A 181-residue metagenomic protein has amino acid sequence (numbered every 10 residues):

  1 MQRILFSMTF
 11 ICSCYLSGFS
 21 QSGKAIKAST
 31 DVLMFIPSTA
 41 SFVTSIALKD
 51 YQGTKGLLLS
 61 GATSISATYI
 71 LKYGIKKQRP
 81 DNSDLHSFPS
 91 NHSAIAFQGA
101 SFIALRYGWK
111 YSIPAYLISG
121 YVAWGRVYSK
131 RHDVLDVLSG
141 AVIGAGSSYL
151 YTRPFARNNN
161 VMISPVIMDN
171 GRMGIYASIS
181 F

Functional and structural regions predicted by a protein language model:
Q2-I36, Y51-Q52, T68-Y69, Y73-S90 (+1 more regions): Replace "edges of transmembrane helices
P37-T44: Hydrophobic core of alpha-helical transmembrane segments in multi-pass integral membrane proteins
T44, L48-T63: Interfacial segments of alpha-helical transmembrane regions
